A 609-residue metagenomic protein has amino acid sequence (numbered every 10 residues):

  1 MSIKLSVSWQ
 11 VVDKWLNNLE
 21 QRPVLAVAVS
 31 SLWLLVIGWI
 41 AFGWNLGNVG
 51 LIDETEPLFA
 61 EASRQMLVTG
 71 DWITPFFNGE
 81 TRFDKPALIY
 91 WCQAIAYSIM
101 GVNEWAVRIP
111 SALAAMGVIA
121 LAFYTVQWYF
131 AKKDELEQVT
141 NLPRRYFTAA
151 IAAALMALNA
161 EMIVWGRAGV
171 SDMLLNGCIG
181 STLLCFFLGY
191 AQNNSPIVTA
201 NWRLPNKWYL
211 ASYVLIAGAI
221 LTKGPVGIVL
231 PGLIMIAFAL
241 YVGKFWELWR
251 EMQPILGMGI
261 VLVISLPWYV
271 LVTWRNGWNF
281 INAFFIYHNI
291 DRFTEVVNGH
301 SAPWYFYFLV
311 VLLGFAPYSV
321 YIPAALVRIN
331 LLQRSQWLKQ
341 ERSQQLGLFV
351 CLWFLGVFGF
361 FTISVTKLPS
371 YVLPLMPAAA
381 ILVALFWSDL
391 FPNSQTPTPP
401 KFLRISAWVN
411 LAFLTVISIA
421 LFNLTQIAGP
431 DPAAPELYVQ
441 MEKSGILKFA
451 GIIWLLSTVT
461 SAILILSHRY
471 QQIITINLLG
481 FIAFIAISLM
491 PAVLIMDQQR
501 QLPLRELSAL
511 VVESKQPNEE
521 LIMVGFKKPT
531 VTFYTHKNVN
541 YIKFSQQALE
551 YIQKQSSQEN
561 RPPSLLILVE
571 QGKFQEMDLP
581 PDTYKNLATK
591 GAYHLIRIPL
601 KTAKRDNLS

Functional and structural regions predicted by a protein language model:
M1-P400, L424, T589-A592, K604 (+1 more regions): Membrane-integral, polyisoprenol-dependent glycosyltransferases of the GT-C/oligosaccharyltransferase superfamily
S2-L19, V27, L210, V214 (+1 more regions): Membrane-embedded architecture of ER/inner-membrane glycosylation machinery
